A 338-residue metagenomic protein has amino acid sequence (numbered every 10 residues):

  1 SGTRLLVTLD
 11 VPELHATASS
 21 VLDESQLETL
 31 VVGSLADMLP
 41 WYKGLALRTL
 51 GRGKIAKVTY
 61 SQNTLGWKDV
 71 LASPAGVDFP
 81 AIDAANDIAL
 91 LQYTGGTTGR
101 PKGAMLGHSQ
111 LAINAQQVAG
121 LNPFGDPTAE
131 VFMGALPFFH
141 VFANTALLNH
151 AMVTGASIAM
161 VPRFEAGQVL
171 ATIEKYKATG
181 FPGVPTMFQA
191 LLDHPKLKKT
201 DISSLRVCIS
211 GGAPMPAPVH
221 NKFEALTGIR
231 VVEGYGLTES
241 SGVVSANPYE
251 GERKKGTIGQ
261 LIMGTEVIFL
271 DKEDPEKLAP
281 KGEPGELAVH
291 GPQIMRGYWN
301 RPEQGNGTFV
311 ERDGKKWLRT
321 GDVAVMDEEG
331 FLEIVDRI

Functional and structural regions predicted by a protein language model:
S1-D69: Structural core segment of the AMP-binding/adenylate-forming
L6, I88, T94-T97, F132 (+6 more regions): Conserved S/T- and glycine-rich ATP-binding loop of Class I adenylate-forming
E28-V32, L45-A46, V153-A156, K175-G183 (+3 more regions): Gly/Ser/Thr-rich phosphate-binding loop
P74-D87, L91-G134, T154-A156, K199: Conserved adenylate-forming
P101-G103, N114-L121, T145, L170-T172 (+8 more regions): Adenylate-forming
A112-V131, F138-G180, H194: Conserved AMP-binding/adenylation subdomain of ANL enzymes
G212, G236, G259, G291 (+1 more regions): Active-site glycine-centered loops adjacent to acidic/histidine catalytic or metal-binding residues that shape
K277-G282, E286-I338: Conserved ATP-binding/catalytic segment of the ANL
